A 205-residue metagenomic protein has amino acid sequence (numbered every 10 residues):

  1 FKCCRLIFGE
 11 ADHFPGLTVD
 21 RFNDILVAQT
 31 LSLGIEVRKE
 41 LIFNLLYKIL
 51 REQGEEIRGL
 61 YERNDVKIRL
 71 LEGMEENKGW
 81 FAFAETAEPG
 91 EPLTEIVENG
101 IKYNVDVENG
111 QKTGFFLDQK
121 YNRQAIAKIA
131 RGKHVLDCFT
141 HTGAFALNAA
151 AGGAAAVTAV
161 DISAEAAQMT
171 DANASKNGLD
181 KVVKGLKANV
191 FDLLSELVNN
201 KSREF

Functional and structural regions predicted by a protein language model:
F1, E55-I57, D180: Short secondary-structure junction motifs
F1-G9: Conserved short alpha-helical segments that host acidic/polar catalytic motifs at enzyme active sites
G9-D20, E40-F115: Non-catalytic substrate-recognition/targeting regions of SAM-dependent transferases
D24: Phosphate-centric recognition/catalysis
V27-K39: Short histidine-centered catalytic/ligand-binding loop motif
E88-F205: Rossmann-like S-adenosyl-L-methionine
